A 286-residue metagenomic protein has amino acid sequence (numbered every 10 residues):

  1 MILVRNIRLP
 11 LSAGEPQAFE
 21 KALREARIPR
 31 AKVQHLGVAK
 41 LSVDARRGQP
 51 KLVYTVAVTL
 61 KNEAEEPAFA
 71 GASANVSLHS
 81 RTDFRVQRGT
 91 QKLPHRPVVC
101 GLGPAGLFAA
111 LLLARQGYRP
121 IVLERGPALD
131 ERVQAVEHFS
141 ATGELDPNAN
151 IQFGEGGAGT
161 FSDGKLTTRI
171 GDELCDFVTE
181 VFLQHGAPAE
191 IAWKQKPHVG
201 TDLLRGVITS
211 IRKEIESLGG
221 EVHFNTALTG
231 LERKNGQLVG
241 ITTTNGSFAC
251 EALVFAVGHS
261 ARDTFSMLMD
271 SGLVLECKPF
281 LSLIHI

Functional and structural regions predicted by a protein language model:
M1-P50, V56-H185, A189-H285: Residues forming the flavin
